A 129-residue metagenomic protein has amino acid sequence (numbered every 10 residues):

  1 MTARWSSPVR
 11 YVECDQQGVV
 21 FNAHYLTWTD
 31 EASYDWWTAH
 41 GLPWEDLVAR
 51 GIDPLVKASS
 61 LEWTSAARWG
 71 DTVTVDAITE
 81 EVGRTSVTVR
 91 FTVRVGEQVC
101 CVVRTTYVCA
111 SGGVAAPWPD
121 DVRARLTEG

Functional and structural regions predicted by a protein language model:
M1-V56, S111-G129: Hot-dog-fold acyl-thioester-processing enzymes
M1-W5, W63, A67-T72, T79-G129: HotDog/MaoC-like acyl-thioester-processing domains
A58-E62: Short alpha-helix capping/helix-loop boundary micro-motifs
